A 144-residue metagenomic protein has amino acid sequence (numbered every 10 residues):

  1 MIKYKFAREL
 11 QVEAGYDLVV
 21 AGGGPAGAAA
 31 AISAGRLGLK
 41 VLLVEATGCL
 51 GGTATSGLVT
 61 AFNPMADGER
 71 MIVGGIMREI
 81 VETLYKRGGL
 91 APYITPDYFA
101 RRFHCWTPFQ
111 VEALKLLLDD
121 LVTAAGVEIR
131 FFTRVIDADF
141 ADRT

Functional and structural regions predicted by a protein language model:
M1-L10: Extended, non-globular alpha-helical segments
A7, G15, S33, L39-K40 (+2 more regions): Conserved N-terminal/central alpha/beta ligand/cofactor-binding core
L10-A26, L42: Beta1/beta-strand and adjacent pyrophosphate-binding region of the FAD-binding site in flavoprotein oxidoreductases
G22-P25, A138-F140, T144: Glycine-rich phosphate-binding loop of nucleotide-binding enzymes
A26, A30-G35: Small-residue (primarily alanine) positions within well-ordered alpha-helices, especially packing/interaction faces
